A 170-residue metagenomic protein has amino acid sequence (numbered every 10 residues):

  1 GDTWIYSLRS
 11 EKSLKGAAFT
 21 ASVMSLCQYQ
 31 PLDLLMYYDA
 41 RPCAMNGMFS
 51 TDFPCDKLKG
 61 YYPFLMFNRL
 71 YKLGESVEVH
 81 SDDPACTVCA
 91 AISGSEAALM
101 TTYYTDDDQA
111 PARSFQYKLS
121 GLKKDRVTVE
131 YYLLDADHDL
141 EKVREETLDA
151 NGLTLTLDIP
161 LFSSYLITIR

Functional and structural regions predicted by a protein language model:
G1-V88, I92-S95, D107: Aromatic/acidic polysaccharide-binding cleft in carbohydrate-active enzymes
M36-A40, T101-Y103, Y131-L133, I169: Active-site proximal loops enriched in glycine and acidic residues that flank catalytic Cys/His/Asp and coordinate
D82-D125, F162-T168: Carbohydrate-binding surface patches
T87-V88, E145, T154: Short, acidic/polar N-cap/turn motifs at the starts of alpha helices
K118-D139: Solvent-exposed beta-hairpin/edge-strand motifs
Y132-L134, E146-A150: Assembly/interface hotspot detector across virion components, adhesins/toxins, and nucleic-acid enzymes
L148-R170: C-terminal beta-strand-rich structural cap/linker in extracellular carbohydrate-active enzymes
